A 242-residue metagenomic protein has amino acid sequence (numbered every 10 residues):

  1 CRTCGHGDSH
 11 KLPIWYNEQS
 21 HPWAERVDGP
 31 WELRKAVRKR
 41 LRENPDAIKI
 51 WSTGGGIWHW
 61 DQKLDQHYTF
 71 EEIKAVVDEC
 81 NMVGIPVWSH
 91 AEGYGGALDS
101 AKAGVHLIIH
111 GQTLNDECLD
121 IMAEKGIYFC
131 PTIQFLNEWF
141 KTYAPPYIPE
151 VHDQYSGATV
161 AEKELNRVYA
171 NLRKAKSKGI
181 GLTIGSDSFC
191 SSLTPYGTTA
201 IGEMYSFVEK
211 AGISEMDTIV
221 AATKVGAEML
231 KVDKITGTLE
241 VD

Functional and structural regions predicted by a protein language model:
C1-N81, C118-D120, K125-E138, T142-V151: Divalent-metal coordination cores built from histidine and acidic residues
C1-R2, T53, E92-Y94, T113 (+2 more regions): Active-site beta-loop-alpha junctions enriched in small/polar residues
H6, W58-W60, A97-A103, F135-P149 (+2 more regions): Histidine/acidic-residue-rich catalytic or RNA/ligand-binding cores of hydrolases and nuclease-related proteins
I48-I50, V87-S89, I108-I109, F129-P131 (+1 more regions): Hydrophobic faces of well-ordered beta-strands that scaffold small-molecule active sites in alpha/beta enzyme cores
T69-C80, W88-A101: N-terminal active-site wall of soluble small-molecule enzyme domains
M82, P86, Q154-G157, N166-D242: His/Asp/Glu-enriched, well-ordered alpha-helical/loop segment that forms or immediately abuts the divalent-metal
A101-L107, A123-F129, G179-G181, E203: Glycine-enriched alpha-helix->loop->beta-strand junction motifs that scaffold or abut catalytic
